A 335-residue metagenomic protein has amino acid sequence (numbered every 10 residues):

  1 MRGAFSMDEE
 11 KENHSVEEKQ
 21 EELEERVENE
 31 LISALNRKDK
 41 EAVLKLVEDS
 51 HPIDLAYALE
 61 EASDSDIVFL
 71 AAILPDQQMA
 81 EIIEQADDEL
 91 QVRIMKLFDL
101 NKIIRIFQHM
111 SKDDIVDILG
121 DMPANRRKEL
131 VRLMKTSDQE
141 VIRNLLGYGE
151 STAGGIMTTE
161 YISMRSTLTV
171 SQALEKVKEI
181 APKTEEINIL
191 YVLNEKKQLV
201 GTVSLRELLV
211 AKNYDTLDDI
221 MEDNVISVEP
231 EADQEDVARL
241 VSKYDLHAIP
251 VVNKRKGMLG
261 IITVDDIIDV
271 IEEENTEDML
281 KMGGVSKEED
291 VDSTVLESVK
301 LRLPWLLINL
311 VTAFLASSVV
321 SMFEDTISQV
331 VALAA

Functional and structural regions predicted by a protein language model:
M1-R2, V311: N-terminal cationic amphipathic segment used for targeting or macromolecule association
R2-V285: Hydrophobic packing positions in regular secondary-structure scaffolds
T167, E277-A335: Alpha-helical transmembrane segments and their membrane-interface boundaries that form or gate the permeation pathway
